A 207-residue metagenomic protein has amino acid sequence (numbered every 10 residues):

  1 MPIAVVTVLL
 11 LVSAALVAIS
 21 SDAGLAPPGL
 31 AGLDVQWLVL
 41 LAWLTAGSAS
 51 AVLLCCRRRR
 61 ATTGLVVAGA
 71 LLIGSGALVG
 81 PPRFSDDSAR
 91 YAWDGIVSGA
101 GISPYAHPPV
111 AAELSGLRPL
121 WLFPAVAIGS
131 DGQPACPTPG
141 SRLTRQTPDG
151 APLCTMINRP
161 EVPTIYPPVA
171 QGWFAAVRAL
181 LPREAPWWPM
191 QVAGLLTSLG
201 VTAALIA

Functional and structural regions predicted by a protein language model:
M1-A14, A18-V79: Start-transfer (signal-anchor) and selected internal transmembrane alpha helices of multi-pass inner/ER membrane
G29-L40, P182-L199: Membrane-interface anchor segments at the N-terminal boundary of transmembrane helices in multi-pass membrane enzymes
A46-C55, A176, W188-A207: Transmembrane-helix motifs of polytopic, lipid-linked glycan transferases
I73, A77, A170, S198-V201: Alpha-helical transmembrane segments of multipass membrane proteins
I73-R83, L153-E161: Short acidic, glycine/Ser/Thr-rich loop/turn "cap" segments at secondary-structure junctions
F84-I96: Alpha-helical transmembrane signal-anchor/signal-peptide segments
S98-W187: Interfacial juxtamembrane loops and adjacent helix segments that form the catalytic/substrate-binding surfaces
